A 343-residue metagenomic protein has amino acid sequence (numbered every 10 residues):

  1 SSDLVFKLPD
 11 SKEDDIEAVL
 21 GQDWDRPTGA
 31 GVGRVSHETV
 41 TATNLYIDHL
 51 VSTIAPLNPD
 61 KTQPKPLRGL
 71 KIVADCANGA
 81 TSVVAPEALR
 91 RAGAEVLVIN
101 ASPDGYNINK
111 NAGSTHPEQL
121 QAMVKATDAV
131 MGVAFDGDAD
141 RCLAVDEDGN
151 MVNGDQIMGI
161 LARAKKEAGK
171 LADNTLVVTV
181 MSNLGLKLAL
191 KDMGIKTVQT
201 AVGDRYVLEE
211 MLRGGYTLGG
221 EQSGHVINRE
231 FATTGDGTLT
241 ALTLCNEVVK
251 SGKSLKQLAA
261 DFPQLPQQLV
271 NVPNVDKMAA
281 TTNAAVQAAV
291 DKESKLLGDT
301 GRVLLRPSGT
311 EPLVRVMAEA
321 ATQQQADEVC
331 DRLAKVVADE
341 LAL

Functional and structural regions predicted by a protein language model:
S2, A129-M131, A168-L343: Phosphate-binding and adjacent anionic-ligand microenvironments
S2-T127: Gly/Ser/Thr-enriched, mixed-charge loops and adjacent short helices that form phosphate/oxyanion-binding elements
K7-S52, P64-K65, E147-G220, I227-N228: Proline/glycine-rich low-complexity loops and linkers
L50, D75, P117-L120, V133 (+6 more regions): Buried hydrophobic positions in well-ordered alpha/beta secondary-structure cores of metabolic enzymes
N78, G137, P307-E311: A generic beta-sheet turn/junction motif
N78-S82, A139-D140, S182-L184, T322-Q324: Gly/Ser/Thr-rich loops at beta-strand to alpha-helix junctions that form or flank small-molecule/cofactor-binding
E95, M131-G132, G137-D148, M211-G219: Self-splicing inteins and homing endonuclease
F135-G137, M151-Q156, A232-G235: Short glycine/threonine-rich catalytic loop with a Thr-x-Gly-x-Asp
